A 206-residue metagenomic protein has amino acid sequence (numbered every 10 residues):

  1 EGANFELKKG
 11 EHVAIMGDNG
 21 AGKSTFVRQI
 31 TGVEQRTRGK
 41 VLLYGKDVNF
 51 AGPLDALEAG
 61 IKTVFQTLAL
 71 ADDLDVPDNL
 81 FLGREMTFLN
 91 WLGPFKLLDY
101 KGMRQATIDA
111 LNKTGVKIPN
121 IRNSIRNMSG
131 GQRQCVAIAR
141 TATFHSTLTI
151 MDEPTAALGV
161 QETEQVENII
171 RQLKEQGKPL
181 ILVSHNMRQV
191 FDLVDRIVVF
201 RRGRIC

Functional and structural regions predicted by a protein language model:
E1-C206: Glycine-rich phosphate-binding loops of nucleotide-dependent enzymes
